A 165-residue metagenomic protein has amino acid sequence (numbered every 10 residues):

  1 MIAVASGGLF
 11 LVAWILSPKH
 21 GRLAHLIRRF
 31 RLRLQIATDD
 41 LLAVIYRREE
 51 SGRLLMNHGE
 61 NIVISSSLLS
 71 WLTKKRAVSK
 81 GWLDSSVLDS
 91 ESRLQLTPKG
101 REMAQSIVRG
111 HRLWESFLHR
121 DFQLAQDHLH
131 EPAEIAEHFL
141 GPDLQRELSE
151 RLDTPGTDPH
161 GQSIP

Functional and structural regions predicted by a protein language model:
M1-R47, H138, P142-P165: Membrane-interfacial segments at transmembrane helix termini in multi-pass membrane proteins
S51-P165: Structured cytosolic domains appended to multi-pass membrane proteins
